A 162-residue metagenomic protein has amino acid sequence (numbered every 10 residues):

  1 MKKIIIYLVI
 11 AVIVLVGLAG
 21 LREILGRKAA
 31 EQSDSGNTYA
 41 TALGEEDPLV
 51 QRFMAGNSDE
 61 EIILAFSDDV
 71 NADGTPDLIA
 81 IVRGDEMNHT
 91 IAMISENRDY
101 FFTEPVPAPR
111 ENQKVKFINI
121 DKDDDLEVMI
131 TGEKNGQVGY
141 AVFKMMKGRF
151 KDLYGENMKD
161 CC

Functional and structural regions predicted by a protein language model:
M1-I4: Positively charged n-region of N-terminal signal peptides that target proteins for export
I6-G20: Hydrophobic membrane-insertion alpha-helices, especially the h-region of bacterial N-terminal signal peptides
E23-A65: N-terminal, intrinsically disordered, polar/charged segments of Gram-positive cell-envelope systems that serve as
D59-V70, N112-I120, D125: Beta-propeller blade termini
A72-I81, K122-T131: Acidic/hydrophobic-patterned starts of short beta strands in beta-sheet-rich repeat architectures
E86-A92, G136-V142: Structural motif
D99-F117: An anionic, turn-rich surface loop/hairpin at beta-sheet edges that serves as a generic interaction/coordination patch
F102-V106, K151-K159: Beta-propeller fold detector
